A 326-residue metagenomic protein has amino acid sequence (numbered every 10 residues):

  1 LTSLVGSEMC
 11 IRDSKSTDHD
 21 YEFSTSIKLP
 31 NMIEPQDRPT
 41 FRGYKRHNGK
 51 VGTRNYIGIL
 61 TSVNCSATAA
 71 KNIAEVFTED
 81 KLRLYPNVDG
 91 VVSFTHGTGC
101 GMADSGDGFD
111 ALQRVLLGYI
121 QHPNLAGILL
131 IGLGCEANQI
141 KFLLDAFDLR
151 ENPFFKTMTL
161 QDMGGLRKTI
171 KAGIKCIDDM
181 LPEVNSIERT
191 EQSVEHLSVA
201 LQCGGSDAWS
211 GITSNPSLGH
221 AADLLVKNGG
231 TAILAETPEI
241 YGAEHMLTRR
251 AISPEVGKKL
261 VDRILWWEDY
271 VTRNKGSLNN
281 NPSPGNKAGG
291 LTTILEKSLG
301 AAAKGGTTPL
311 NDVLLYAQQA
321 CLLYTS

Functional and structural regions predicted by a protein language model:
L1-G6, I11, Y324: Single conserved hydrophobic/aromatic residue that forms the stacking wall/gate of nucleotide- or nucleobase-binding
E8, R12-D20: Hydrophobic or amphipathic alpha-helical targeting/insertion segments
D18-T53, D178-S186: Flexible inter-domain linker/hinge segments
Q36, T40, H47, V51-K71 (+10 more regions): Anaerobic metallocofactor- and corrinoid-dependent redox/one-carbon enzyme cores, especially those from methanogenesis
K45-N48, R114-G118, I187-E188, A222: Generic recognition of flexible, low-complexity loop/linker segments
N64, F77-G90, C100-S186, H196-S198 (+2 more regions): Alpha/propeptide regions of enzymes that mature by internal proteolysis
